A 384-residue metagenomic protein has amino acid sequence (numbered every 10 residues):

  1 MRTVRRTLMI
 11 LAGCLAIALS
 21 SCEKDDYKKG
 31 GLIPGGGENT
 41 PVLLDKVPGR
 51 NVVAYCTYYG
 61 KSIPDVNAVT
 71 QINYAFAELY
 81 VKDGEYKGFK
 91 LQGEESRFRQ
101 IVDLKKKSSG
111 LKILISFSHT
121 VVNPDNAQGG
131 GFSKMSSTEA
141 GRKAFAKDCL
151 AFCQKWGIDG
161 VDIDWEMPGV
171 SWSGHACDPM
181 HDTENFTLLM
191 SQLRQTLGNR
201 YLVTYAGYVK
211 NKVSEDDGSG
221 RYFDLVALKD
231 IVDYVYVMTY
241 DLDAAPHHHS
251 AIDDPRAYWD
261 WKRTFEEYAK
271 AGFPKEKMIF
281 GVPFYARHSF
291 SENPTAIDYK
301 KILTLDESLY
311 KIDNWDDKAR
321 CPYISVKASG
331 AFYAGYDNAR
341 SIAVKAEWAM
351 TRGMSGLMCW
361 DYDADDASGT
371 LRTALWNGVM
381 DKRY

Functional and structural regions predicted by a protein language model:
M1-M9: Bacterial N-terminal signal peptides that target proteins for export
A18-S21: C-terminal motif of bacterial Sec signal peptides marking the signal peptidase cleavage site
E23-D26: Bacterial signal peptide processing site
G30-C153, S250-Y258: Glycan-recognition patch characteristic of GH18 chitinases/ENGases and related GlcNAc/peptidoglycan-binding proteins
G31, N123-G130, E276-W348, S368 (+1 more regions): Glycan-binding loop/region signatures in secreted carbohydrate-active enzymes
C56-S62, S96-I101, F145-C149, E215-V226 (+2 more regions): Alpha-helical scaffolding within the catalytic cores of extracellular/periplasmic polymer-degrading hydrolases
I72, I115, I163, L193 (+4 more regions): Conserved, mostly hydrophobic/aromatic
V81-E95, P168-L309: Substrate-binding surface in catalytic domains of secreted glycosidases
